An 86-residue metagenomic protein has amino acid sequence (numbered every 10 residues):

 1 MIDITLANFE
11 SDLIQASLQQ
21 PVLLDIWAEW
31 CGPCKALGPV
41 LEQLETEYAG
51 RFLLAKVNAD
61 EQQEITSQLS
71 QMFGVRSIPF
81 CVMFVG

Functional and structural regions predicted by a protein language model:
I2-I4: Short hydrophobic/Thr-rich beta-strand motif most characteristic of the beta2 strand and flanking loop of CheY-like
L6-A16, P39-G86: Thioredoxin-like thiol-disulfide oxidoreductase module
A16-E29: Short active-site neighborhood of thiol/selenol oxidoreductases, capturing the structured segment around
I26-V40: Conserved redox-active cysteine motifs that mediate thiol-disulfide chemistry, especially di-cysteine Cys-X(1-2)-Cys
